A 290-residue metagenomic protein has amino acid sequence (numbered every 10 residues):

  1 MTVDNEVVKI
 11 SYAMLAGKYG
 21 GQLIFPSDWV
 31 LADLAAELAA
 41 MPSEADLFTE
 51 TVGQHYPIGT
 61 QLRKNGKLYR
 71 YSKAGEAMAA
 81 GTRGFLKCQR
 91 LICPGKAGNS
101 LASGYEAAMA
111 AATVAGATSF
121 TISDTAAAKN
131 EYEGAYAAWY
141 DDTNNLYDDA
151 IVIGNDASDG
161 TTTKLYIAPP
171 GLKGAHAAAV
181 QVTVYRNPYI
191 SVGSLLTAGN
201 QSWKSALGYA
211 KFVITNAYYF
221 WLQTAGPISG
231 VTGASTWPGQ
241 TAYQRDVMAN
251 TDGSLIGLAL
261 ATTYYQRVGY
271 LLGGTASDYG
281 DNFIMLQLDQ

Functional and structural regions predicted by a protein language model:
T2-S123, A127-K129, D148-Q290: Extracellular receptor-binding modules and their adjoining Ser/Thr/Gly/Asp/Asn-rich linkers
G134-D142, V182: Short conserved beta-strand and strand-loop elements enriched in small hydrophobics with frequent Asp/Gly
